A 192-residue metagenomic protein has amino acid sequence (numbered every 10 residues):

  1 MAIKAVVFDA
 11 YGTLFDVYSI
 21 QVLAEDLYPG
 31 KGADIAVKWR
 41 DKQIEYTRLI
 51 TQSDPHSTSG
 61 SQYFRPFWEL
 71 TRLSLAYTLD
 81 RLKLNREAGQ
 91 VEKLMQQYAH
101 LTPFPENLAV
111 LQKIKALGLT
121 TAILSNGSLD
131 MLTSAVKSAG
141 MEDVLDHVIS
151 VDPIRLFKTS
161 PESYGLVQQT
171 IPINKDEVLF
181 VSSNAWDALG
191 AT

Functional and structural regions predicted by a protein language model:
M1-I44: Active-site neighborhood of HAD-like aspartate-dependent phosphohydrolases
V22-L23, K38, L73-Y77, K93 (+2 more regions): Alpha-helical elements of Rossmann-like donor-binding domains used by nucleotide-donor carbohydrate transfer enzymes
A33, D41, E45-K93: A metal-dependent, Asp-based hydrolase signature
D34, T102, D130-M131, W186-D187: Short alpha-helical
F64, W68-R72, L84-I123, T133 (+1 more regions): Short, acidic loop-to-helix structural element flanking the phosphoryl-transfer center in phosphate-processing enzymes
L108, A122, S128-L179, L189: Substrate-recognition "cap/lid" segment bordering the active-site pocket of phosphatases
